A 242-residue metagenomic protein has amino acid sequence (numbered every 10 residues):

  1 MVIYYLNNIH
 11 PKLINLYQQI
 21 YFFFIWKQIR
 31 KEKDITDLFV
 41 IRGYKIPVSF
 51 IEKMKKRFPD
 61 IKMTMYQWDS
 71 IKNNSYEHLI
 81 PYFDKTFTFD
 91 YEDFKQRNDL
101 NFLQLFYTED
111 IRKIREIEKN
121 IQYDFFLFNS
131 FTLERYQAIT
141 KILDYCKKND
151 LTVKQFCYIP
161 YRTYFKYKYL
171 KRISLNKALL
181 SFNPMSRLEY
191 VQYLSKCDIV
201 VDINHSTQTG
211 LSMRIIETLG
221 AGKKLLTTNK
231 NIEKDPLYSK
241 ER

Functional and structural regions predicted by a protein language model:
M1-I25, R42-S49, W68-S212, K224-L237: Nucleotide-sugar donor-binding catalytic core of glycosyltransferases
K27-K45, T64: Short N-terminal targeting/anchoring amphipathic segment
T36, I61, I121-F125: Nucleotide donor/acceptor-binding cores
R57-M65: Short beta-strand/loop segments at the ligand-binding rim of alpha/beta enzyme cores
T218-L219: Short alpha-helix at the nucleotide-sugar/activated-sugar donor binding site of glycosyltransferases and closely
K240-R242: A short acidic/histidine/glycine-rich donor-binding loop in glycosyltransferase catalytic cores
